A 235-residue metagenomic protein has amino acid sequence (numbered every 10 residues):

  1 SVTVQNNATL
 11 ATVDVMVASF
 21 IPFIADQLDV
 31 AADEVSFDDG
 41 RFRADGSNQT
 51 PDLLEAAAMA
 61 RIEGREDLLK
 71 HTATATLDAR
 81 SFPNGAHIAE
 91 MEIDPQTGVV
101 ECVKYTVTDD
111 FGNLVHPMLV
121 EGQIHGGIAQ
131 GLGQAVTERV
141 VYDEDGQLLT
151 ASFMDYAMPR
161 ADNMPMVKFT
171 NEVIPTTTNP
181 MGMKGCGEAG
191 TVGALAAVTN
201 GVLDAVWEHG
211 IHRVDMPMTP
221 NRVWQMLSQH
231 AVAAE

Functional and structural regions predicted by a protein language model:
S1-E235: Cofactor-binding beta-sheet edge motifs in enzyme active sites
